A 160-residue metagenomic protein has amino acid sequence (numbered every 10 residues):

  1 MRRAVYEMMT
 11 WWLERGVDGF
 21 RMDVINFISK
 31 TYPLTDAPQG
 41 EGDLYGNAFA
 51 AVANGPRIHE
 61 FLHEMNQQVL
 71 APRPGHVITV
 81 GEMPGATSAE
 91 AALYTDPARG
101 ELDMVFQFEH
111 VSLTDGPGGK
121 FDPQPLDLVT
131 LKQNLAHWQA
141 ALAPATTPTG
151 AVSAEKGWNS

Functional and structural regions predicted by a protein language model:
M1, N47-I58, P123, D127-L131: Residue-level preference for long, well-ordered alpha-helices that form the structural scaffold of enzyme catalytic
M1-L13, L135: Short, acidic/polar
V5, W12, M22-D23, T79 (+1 more regions): Conserved, mostly hydrophobic/aromatic
V24, Y32-D36, R99: Active-site-proximal, well-structured secondary-structure segments within enzyme catalytic domains
V24-I28, M83-G85: Active-site-proximal loop/turn and secondary-structure-junction residues that shape catalytic pockets, frequently
Y32-P56: Aromatic- and acidic-residue-enriched carbohydrate-binding clefts of CAZyme catalytic domains
L62-S160: Conserved alpha/beta catalytic core and glycan-binding cleft of carbohydrate-active enzymes
